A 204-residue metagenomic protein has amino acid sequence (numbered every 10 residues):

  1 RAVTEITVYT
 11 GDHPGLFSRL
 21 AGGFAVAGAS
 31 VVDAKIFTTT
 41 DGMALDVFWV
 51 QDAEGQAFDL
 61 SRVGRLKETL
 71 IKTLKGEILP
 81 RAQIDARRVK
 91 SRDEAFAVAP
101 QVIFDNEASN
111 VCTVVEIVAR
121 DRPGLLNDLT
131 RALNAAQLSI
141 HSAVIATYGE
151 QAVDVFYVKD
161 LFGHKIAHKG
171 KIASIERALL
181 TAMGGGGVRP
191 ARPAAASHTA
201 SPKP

Functional and structural regions predicted by a protein language model:
R1-P204: Non-catalytic interaction/regulatory segments
